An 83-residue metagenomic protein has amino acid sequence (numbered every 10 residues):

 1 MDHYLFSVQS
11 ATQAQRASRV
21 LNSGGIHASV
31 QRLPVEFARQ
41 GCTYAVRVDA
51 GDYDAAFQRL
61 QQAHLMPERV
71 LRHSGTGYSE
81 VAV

Functional and structural regions predicted by a protein language model:
D2-F57: Amphipathic, hydrophobic secondary-structure cores in small proteins
A50-V83: C-terminal structural segments of small proteins and small subunits
